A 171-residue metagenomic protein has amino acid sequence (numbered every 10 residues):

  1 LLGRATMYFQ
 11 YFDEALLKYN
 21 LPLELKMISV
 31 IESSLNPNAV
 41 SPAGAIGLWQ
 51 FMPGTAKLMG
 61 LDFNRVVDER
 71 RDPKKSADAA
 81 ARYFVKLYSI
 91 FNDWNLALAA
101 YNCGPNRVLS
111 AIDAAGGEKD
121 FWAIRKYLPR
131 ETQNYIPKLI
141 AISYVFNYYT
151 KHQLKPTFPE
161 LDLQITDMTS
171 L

Functional and structural regions predicted by a protein language model:
L1-E14, K18-Y19, L58, F63-V66 (+2 more regions): Extracytoplasmic and endomembrane cell-envelope/extracellular-matrix remodeling and assembly machinery
L21-N38, A97-N102: Short, functionally critical alpha-helical segments immediately adjacent to catalytic or ligand/cofactor-binding
S33-S34, G54-A56, Y144: Solvent-exposed coil/turn segments that connect beta secondary-structure elements in extracytoplasmic/periplasmic
S33-S34, I46, K74, T157: Short secondary-structure boundary/hinge segments and terminal tails
N38-A39, R70: Short beta-strand->loop
A39-G60: Short, surface-exposed glycine/acidic/tryptophan-bearing loops
